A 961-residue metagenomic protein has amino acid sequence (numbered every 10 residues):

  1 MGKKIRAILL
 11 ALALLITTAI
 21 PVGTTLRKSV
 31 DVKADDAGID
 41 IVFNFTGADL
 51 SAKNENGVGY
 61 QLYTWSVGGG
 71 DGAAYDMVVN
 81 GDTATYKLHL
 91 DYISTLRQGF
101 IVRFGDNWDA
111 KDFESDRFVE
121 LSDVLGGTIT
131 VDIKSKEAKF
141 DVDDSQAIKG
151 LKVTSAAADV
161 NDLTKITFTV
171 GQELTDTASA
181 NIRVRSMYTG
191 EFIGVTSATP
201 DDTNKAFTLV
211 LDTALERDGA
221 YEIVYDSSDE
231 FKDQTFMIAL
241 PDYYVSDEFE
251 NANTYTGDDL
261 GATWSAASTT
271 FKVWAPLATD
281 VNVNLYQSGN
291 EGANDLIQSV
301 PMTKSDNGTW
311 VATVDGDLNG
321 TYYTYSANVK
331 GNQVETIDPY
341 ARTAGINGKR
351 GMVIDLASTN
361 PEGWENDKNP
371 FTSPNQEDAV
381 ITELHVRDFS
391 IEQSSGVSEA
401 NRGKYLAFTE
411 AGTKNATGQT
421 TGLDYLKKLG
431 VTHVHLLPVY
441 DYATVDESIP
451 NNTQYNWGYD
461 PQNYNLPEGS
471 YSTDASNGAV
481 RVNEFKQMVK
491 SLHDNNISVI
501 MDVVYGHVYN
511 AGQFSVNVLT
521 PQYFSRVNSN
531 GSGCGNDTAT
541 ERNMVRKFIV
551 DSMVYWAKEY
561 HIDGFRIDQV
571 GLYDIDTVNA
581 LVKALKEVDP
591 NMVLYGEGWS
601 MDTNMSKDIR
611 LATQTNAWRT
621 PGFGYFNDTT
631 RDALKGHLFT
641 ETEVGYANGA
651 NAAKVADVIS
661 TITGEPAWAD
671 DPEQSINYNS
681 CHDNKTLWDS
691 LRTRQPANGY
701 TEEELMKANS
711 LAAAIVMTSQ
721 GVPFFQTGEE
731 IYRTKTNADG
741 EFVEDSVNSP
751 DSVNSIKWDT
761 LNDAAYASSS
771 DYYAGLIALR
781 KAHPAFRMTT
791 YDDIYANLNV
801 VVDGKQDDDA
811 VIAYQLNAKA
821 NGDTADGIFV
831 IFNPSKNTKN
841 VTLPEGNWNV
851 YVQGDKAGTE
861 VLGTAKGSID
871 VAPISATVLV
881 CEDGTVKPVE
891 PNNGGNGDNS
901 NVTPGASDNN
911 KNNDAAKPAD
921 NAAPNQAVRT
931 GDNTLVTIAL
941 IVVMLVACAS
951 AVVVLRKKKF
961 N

Functional and structural regions predicted by a protein language model:
T18-D36, A927-V936, V954: Sec-dependent signal peptide cleavage junction
D35-N54, G81-V160, V210-T270, G292 (+4 more regions): The feature marks proteins involved in alpha-glucan
I39, F100, F104, G292-N294 (+7 more regions): Active-site-proximal helices and loops of the catalytic beta/alpha 8
A275, N319-T321, L862-P891: C-terminal beta-strand-rich structural cap/linker in extracellular carbohydrate-active enzymes
R387-Y560, V570, D574-D589, V593 (+1 more regions): Substrate-binding/active-site clefts of carbohydrate-active enzymes
P672-E845: Loop/helix patches that line or flank the sugar-binding groove of alpha-linked glycan CAZymes
K887-D932: C-terminal low-complexity, Ser/Thr- and acidic/Pro-rich disordered "stalk" regions positioned immediately N-terminal
V943-N961: C-terminal membrane-anchoring or membrane-association module
